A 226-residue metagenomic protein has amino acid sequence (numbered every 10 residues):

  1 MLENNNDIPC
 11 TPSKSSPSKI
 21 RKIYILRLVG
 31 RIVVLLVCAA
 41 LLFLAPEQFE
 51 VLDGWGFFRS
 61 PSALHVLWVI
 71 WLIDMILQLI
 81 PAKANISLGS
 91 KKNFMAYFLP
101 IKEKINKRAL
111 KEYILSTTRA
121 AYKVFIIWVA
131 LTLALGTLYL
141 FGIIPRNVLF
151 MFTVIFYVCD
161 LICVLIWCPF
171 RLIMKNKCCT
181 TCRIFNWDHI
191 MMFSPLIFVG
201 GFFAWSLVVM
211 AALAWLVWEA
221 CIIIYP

Functional and structural regions predicted by a protein language model:
M1-C10, L88-N106: Short, charged cytosolic
S16-I23, E50-V66, I184-D188: Membrane-interface segments at the starts/ends of alpha-helical transmembrane spans
L26-L35, T118-V129, C182-H189: Select subsegments of transmembrane alpha-helices in polytopic membrane proteins, especially boundary-proximal
R31-E47, G54-K91, L140-I143, F150-C163 (+1 more regions): Hydrophobic alpha-helical membrane-embedded segments
F94-T118, C178-H189: Short membrane-interface loop/juxtamembrane segments of multi-pass integral membrane proteins
E112-C178: Membrane-proximal helix-loop-helix units in multi-pass membrane proteins
L140-N147, V199-V208: Transmembrane helix interruption/hinge and helix-loop junction motifs
W187-A204: Hydrophobic alpha-helical transmembrane segments in multi-pass integral membrane proteins
